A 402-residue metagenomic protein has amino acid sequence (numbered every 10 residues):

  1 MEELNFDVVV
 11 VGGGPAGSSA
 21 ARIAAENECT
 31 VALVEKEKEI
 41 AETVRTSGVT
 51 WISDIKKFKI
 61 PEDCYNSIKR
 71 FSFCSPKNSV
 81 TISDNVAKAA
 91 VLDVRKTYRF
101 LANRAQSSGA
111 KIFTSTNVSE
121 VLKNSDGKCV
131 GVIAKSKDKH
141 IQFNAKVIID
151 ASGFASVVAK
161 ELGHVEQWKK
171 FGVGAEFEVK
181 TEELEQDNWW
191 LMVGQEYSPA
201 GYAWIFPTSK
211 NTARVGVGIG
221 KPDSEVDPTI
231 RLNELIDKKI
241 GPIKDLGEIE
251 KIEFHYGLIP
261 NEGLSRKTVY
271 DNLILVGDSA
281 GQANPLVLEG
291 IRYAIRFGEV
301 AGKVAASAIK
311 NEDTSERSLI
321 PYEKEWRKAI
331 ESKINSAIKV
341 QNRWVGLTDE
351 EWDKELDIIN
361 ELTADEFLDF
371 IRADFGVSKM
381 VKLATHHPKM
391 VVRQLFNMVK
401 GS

Functional and structural regions predicted by a protein language model:
E2-A16: Beta1/beta-strand and adjacent pyrophosphate-binding region of the FAD-binding site in flavoprotein oxidoreductases
V9, A25-V44: Glycine-rich FAD pyrophosphate-binding loop
G12, A151-S152, V276: Short, well-ordered coil/turn residues at beta-beta hairpins and beta-strand->alpha-helix junctions within
E37-K59: Conserved N-terminal glycine-rich FAD pyrophosphate-binding loop of Rossmann-like flavoproteins
W51-A102: A conserved beta-strand/loop capping segment in the N-terminal third of enzymes that catalyze redox or closely related
S107-K244: Predominantly flavin-linked oxidoreductase catalytic cores and closely associated redox partners
N117, D223-V304, K310, E316: FAD/FMN-dependent oxidoreductases across multiple families
A306-S402: C-terminal helical "tail/cap" subdomain of flavin- and related membrane-associated enzymes
